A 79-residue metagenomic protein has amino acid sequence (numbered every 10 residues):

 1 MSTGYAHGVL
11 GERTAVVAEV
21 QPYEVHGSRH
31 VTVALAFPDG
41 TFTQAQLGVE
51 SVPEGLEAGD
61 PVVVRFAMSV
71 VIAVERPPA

Functional and structural regions predicted by a protein language model:
M1-A15, E19-V20, P78-A79: Short boundary/loop segments of OB/S1/cold-shock single-stranded nucleic-acid-binding domains
L10-E12, S28-H30, G59: A general secondary-structure signal for short beta-strands and their flanking turns/coil in non-transmembrane regions
T14-V16, T32-A34, V63: Beta-strand secondary-structure signal
E24-L35: Short aromatic-glycine-enriched beta-strand elements
A36-D39, A67: Short, flexible beta-strand-to-coil junctions
D39-G48: Short, structured beta-strand/loop micro-motifs enriched in basic residues and often containing a Trp
V49-R65: Short nucleic-acid-contacting surface segments enriched for D/E, G, S/T with interspersed K/R
A67-A79: Short, Lys/Arg- and Gly-enriched loop/turn segments at beta-strand edges
